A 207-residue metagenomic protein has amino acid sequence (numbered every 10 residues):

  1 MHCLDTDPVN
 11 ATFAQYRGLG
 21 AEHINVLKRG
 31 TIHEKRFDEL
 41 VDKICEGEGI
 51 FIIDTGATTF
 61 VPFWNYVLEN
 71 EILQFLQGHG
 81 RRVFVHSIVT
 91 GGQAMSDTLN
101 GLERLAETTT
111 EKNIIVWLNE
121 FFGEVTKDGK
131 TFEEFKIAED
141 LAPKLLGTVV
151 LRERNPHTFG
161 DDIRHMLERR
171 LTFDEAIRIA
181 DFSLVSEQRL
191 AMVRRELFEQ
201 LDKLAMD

Functional and structural regions predicted by a protein language model:
M1-F60: Nucleotide-state-sensitive switch-loop elements of NTP-binding domains
E22, V26, V83-S87, E133 (+3 more regions): Generic, low-specificity signal for short hydrophobic/alpha-helical stretches with a mild N-terminal bias, encompassing
K35-E39, P62, E71-I72, T131 (+2 more regions): Exposed alpha-helical structural elements
G56-F60, L76, T172-I179: Generic detector of solvent-exposed, compositionally biased contiguous segments
T59-D161: Conserved catalytic-core segment of NTP-binding enzymes
D161-D207: NTP-binding/hydrolysis catalytic cores, primarily Walker-type P-loop NTPases
